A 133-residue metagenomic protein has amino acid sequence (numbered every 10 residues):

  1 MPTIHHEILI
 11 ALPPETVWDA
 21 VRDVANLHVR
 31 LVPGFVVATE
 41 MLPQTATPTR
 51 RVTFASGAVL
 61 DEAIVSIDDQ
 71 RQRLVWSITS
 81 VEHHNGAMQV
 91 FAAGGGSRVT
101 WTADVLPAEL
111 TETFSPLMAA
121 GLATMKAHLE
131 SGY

Functional and structural regions predicted by a protein language model:
M1-L42: Hydrophobic ligand-binding cavity/cleft-lining segments
E7-A11, T53, A63, Q89: Generic structural detector for well-ordered beta-strands
A11-E15, I67-Q70, Q89-R98: A short, structured loop/turn motif at beta-sheet edges
D19-N26, P33, D69, A119-A123 (+1 more regions): Short, intrinsically disordered, mixed-charge
A25-V29, V36-N85, V105, S131-Y133: Glycine-rich portal/gate segments that line the openings of hydrophobic small-molecule binding cavities
V75-H128, Y133: Beta-strand/loop substructures that line and gate deep hydrophobic ligand-binding cavities in soluble
